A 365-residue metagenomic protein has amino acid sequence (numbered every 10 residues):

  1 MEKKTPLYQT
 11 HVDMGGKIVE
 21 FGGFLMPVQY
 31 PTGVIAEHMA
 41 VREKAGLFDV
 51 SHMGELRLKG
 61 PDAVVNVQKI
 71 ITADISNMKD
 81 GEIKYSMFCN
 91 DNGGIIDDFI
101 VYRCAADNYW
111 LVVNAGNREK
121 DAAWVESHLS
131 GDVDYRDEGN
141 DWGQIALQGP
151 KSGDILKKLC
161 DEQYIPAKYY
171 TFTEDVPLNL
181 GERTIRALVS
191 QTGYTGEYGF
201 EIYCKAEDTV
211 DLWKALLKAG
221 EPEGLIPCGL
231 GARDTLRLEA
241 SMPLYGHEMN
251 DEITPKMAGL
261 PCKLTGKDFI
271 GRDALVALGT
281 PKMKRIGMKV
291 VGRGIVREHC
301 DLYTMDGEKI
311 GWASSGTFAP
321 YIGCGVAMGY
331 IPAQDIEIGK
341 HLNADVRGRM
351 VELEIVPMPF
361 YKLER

Functional and structural regions predicted by a protein language model:
M1-G22, M26-Y30, C104-R365: Conserved, structured C-terminal
M1-S86, G94: Acidic, proline/glycine-enriched N-terminal capping motif
E37-V41, N92-I95, F99, R183-S190: Membrane-targeting and insertion segments and their boundary/processing signals
K44, N92-G93, G229, D234: A subset of signal/propeptide-processing and intrinsically disordered low-complexity segments in secreted/extracellular
D49, D98, E201: Acidic active-site catalytic centers that drive phospho-/nucleotidyl reactions and related ester hydrolyses
P61-I95, S152-I185: Internal amphipathic helical hairpin motif
D74-H128: Well-ordered mid-protein domain cores that form the structural environment of catalytic cofactors
